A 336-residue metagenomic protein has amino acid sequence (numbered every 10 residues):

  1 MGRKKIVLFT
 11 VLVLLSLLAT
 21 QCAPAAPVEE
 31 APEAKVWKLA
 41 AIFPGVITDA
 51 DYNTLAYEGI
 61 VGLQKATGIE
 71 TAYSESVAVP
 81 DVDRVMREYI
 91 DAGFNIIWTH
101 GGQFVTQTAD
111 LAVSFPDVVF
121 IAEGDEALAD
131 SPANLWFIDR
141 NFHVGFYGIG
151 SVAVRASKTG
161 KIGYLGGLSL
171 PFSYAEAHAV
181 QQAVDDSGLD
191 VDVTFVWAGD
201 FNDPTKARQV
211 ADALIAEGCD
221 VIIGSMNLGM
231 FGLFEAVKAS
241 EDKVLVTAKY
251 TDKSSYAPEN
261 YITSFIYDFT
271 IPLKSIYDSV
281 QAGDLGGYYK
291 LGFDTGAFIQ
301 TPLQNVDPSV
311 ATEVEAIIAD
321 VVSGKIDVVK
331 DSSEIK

Functional and structural regions predicted by a protein language model:
M1-W37: Short, low-complexity disordered leader/linker segments with a strong preference for bacterial N-terminal type II
A26-K336: A residue-level marker of the well-folded mature domains of exported/periplasmic proteins
